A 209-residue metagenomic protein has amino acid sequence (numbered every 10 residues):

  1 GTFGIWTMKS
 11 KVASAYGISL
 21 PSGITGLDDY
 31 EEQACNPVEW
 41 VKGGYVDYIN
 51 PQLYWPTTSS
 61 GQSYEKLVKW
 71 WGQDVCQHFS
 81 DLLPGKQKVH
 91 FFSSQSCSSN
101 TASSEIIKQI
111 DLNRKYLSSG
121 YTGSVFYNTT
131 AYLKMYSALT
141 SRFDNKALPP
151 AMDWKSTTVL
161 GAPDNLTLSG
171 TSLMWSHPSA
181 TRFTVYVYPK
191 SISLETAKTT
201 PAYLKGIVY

Functional and structural regions predicted by a protein language model:
G1-Q33, G85-N100: Aromatic-lined carbohydrate-recognition surfaces of secreted/lumenal glycan-active proteins
M8-V12, C76, P189-I192: Short regulatory "switch" loops immediately downstream of catalytic or recognition motifs within protein catalytic
A34-G61, W71-K155: Substrate-binding cleft of secreted/luminal carbohydrate-active enzymes
I49, Y121-S124, P163-L166, F183 (+1 more regions): Generic beta-strand hydrophobic packing signal
L67: Functional cleft and adjacent loop/helix regions within the main domain that mediate ligand binding or catalysis
A138-R182: Pro/Thr/Ser/Gly-rich low-complexity, intrinsically disordered linker/stalk tracts
R182-Y209: Recognizes extended acidic, P/S/T-rich segments that occur within or adjacent to Ig-like beta-sandwich modules
